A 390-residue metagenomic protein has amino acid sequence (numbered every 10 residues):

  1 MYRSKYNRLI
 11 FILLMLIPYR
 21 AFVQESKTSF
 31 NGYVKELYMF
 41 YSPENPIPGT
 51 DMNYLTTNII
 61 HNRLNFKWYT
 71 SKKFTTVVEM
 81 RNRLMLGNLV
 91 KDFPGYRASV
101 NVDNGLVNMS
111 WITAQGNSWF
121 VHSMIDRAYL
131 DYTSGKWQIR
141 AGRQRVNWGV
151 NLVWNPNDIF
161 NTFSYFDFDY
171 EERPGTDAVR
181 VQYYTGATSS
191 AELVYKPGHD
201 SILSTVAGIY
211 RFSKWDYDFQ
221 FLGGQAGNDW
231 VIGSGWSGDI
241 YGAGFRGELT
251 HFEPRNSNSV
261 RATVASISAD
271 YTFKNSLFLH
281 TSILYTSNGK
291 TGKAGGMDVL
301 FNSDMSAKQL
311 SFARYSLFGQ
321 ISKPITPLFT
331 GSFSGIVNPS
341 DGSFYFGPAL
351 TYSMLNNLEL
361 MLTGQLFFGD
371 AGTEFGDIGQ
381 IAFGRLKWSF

Functional and structural regions predicted by a protein language model:
Q24-N45, T50, S189: Transmembrane beta-strand segments of Gram-negative outer membrane beta-barrel proteins
G32-F40, V78-N82, A141-R143, L193-P197 (+6 more regions): Transmembrane beta-barrel strands of outer-membrane/channel proteins
T56-I60, V121-D126, T133, R173-D177 (+7 more regions): Residues that define the transmembrane beta-barrel architecture of outer-membrane proteins
R63-N65, A128-D131, R180-Q182, I209-R211 (+6 more regions): Outer-membrane beta-barrel architecture
K67-S190, G369: Outer membrane beta-barrel
K72-T76, K136-I139, T188-A191, D216-F221 (+4 more regions): Repeated loop/turn-to-beta-strand initiation elements of outer-membrane beta-barrel proteins
D239-I336: Detector for outer-membrane/organellar transmembrane beta-barrel domains, recognizing the amphipathic beta-strand
G319-K323, Y352, L358-E359, T363-L366 (+1 more regions): Outer-membrane beta-barrel "beta-signal"
